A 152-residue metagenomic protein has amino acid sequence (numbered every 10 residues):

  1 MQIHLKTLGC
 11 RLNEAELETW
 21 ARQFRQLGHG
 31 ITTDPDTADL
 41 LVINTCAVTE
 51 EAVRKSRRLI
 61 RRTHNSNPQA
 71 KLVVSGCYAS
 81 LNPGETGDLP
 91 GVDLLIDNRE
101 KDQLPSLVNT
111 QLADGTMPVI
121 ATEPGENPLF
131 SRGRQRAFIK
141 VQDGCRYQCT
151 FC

Functional and structural regions predicted by a protein language model:
M1-C152: Proteins enriched for Cys/Gly/acidic motifs involved in redox and nucleic-acid/cofactor modification
